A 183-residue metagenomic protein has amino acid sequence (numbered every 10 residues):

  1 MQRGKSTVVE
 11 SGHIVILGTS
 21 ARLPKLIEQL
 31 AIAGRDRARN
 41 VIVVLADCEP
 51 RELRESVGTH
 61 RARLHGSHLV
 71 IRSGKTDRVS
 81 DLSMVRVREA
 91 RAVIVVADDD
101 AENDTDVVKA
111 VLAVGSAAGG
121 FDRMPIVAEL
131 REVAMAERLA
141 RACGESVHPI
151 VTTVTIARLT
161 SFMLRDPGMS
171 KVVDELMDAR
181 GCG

Functional and structural regions predicted by a protein language model:
M1-G183: Cytosolic regulatory regions of ion transport systems
